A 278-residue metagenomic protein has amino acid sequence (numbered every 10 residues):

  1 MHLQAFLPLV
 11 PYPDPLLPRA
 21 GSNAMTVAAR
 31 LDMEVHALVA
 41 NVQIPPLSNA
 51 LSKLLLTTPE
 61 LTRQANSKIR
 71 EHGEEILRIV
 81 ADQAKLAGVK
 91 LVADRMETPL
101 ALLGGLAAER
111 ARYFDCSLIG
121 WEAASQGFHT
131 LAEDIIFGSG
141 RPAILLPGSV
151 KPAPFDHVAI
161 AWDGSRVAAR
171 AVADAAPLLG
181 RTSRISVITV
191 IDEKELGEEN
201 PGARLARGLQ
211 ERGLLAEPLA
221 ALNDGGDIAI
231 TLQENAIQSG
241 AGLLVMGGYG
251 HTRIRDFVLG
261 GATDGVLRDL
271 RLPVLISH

Functional and structural regions predicted by a protein language model:
M1, V42, R78-S117, E211-L244 (+2 more regions): Structural beta-alpha unit
M1-L61, G138, P154-A221, A241: Small/aliphatic-rich secondary-structure junction motif
L17-A20, L103, F128, A168-A171 (+2 more regions): Amphipathic coiled-coil/heptad-repeat helices and related helical stalk/stem segments that mediate oligomerization
G21, T26, R30, G105-K151 (+1 more regions): Gly/Ser-rich helix-loop-strand patches that form or flank binding pockets for ribonucleotide-derived cofactors
V35, K90-V92, A143, I185 (+2 more regions): Hydrophobic anchor at the start of a short beta-strand that flanks the dinucleotide cofactor-binding loop
P59-E75: A short acidic, glycine-rich active-site loop that binds or catalyzes chemistry on phosphate/adenosine moieties
G73-L77, A81, G202: N-terminal membrane-insertion helices
E97-A101, A123-S125, S165-R166: Short beta->alpha connector loops
